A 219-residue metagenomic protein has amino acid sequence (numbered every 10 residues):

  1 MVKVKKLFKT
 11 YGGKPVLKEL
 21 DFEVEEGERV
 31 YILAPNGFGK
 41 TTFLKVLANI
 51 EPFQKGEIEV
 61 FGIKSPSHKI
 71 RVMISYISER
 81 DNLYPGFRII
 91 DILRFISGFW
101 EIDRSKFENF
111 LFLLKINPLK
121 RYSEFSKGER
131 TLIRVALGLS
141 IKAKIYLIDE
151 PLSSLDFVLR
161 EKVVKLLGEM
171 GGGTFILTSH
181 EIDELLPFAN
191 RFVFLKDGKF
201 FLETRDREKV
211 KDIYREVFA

Functional and structural regions predicted by a protein language model:
V2, L17-E19: Conserved structural motif at the start of ABC-family nucleotide-binding domains
L33-P35: The feature captures the beta-strand-to-loop junction immediately N-terminal to the Walker
A48: Helix-to-loop junction immediately C-terminal to a conserved catalytic motif
K55-I70: Conserved ABC transporter NBD signature motif
F107-F125: Conserved ABC nucleotide-binding domain
Y146-E150: Catalytic Walker B motif of ABC-type/P-loop ATPase nucleotide-binding domains
T178-H180: H-loop/switch region of ABC-family ATPase nucleotide-binding domains
K199-A219: Conserved beta-strand-loop-alpha-helix hinge in the C-terminal portion of ABC ATPase nucleotide-binding domains
